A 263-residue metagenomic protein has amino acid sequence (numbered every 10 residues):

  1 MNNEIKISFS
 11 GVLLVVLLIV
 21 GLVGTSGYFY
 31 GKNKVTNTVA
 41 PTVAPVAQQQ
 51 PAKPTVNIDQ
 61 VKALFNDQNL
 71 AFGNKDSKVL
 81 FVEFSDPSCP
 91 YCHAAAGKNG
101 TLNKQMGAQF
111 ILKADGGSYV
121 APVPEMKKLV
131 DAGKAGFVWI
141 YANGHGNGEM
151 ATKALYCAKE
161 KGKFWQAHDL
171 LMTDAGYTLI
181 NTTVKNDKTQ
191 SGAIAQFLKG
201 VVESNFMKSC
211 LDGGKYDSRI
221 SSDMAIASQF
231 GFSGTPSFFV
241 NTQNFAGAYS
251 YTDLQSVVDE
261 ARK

Functional and structural regions predicted by a protein language model:
N2-N143, Y216-S228, D259-K263: Extracytoplasmic thiol/disulfide redox context detector
S10, L14, G21-N33, V46 (+2 more regions): Cysteine-centric redox/oxidoreductase cores and disulfide-bonded domains
